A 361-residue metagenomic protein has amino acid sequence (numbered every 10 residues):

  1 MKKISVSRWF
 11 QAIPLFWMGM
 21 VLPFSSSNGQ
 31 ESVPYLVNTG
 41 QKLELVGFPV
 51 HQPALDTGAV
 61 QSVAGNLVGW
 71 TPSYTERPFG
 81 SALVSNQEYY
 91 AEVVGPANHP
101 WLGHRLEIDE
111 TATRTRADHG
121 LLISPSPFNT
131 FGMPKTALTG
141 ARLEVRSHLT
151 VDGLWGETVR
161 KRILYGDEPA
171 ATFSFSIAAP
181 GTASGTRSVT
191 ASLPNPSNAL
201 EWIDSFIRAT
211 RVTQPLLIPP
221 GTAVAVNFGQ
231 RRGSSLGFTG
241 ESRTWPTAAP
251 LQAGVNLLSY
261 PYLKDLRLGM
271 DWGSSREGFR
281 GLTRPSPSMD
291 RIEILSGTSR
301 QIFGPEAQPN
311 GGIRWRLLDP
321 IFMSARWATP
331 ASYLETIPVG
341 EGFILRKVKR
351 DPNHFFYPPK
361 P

Functional and structural regions predicted by a protein language model:
K2-P14: Bacterial N-terminal signal peptides that target proteins for export
Q11-P23: Bacterial N-terminal signal peptides
F24-A59, L236-R243, A248-V255, N353-P361: Boundary/junction segments of secreted and surface-exposed precursor proteins
Q30-A59, V151-T182, R187: An N-terminus-focused feature that recognizes amino-terminal "leader" regions
Y35-T139, L149-G153: Autoprocessing Asn-cyclization modules and mimics
T130-H148, F238, E335, H354-P358: Surface-exposed interaction regions enriched in Ser/Thr/Asp/Glu that occur as long low-complexity tracts or repetitive
L154, T158, R162, W245-G304: Surface-exposed interaction/gating patches
G185-E241, F303-P361: Charged, amphipathic alpha-helical scaffolding segments
